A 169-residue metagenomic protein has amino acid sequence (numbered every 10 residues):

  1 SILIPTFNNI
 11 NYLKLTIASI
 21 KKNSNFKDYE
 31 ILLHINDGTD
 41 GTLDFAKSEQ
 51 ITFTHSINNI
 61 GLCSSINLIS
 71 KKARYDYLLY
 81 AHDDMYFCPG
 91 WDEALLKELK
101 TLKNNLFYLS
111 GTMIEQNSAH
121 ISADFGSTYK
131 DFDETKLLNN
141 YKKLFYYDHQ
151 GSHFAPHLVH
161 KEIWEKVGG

Functional and structural regions predicted by a protein language model:
N9-K22: Short, well-formed alpha-helical segments that are part of the catalytic scaffolds of diverse glycosyltransferases
I35-L43: A conserved acidic beta->alpha catalytic loop
S56-A73: Glycine-rich, basic loop-to-helix element that forms the pyrophosphate-binding segment of sugar-nucleotide handling
C63, L137-V159: A recurrent flexible, glycine/aromatic-enriched loop bordering the glycosyltransferase active site that acts as
R74-Y75, H153-V167: Conserved nucleotide-sugar donor-binding and metal-coordinating catalytic region shared by glycosyltransferases
L78: Short aromatic/hydrophobic "clamp" motif used to bind/position activated sugar donors
H82-Y86: The conserved acidic donor/metal-binding loop of glycosyltransferases
G90-S127: Conserved donor NDP-sugar-binding/catalytic core segment of glycosyltransferases
